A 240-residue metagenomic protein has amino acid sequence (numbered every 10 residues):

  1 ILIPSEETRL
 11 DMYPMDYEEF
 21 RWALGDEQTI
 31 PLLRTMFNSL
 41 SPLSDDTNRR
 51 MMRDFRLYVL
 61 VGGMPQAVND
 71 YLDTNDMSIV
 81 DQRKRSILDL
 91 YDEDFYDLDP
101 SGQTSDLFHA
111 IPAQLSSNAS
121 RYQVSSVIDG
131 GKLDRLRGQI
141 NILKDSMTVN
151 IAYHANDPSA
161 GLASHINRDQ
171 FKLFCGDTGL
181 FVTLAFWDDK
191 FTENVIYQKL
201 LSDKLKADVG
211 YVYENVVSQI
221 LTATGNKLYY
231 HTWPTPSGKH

Functional and structural regions predicted by a protein language model:
L2-S116: Interdomain motor-coupling "hinge/lid" segment immediately C-terminal to the ATP-binding subdomain of NTP-driven enzymes
V68-H240: Accessory nucleic acid-recognition modules appended to NTPase machines
